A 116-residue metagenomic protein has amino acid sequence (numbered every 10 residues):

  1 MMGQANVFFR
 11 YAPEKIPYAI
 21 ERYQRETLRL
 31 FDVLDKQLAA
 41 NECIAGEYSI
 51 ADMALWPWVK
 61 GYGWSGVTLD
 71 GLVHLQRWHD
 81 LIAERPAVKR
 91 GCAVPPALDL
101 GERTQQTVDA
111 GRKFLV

Functional and structural regions predicted by a protein language model:
M1-N41, V59, G63-S65, L100-T104: Conserved C-terminal alpha-helical bundle
M2, C92-A93: Short, flexible helix/strand-to-coil boundary loops that buttress conserved ligand/catalytic motifs in alpha/beta
M2-N6, E42-G71, Q76-I82: GST superfamily/GST-like fold recognition
E14-E21, R25, D70-Q76, P86-K89: Generic alpha-helical secondary structure signal
L34, D52, I82-V88: Residue-level signal for nonpolar/aromatic packing positions in well-ordered secondary structure
K36-E47, A87-G91: Surface-exposed helix-capping loop/turn segments at secondary-structure junctions
R85, A93-P96: Intrinsically disordered, low-complexity glycine/proline-rich and charged
P95-V116: Acidic/histidine-enriched, glycine/proline-rich intrinsically disordered or flexible terminal extensions
